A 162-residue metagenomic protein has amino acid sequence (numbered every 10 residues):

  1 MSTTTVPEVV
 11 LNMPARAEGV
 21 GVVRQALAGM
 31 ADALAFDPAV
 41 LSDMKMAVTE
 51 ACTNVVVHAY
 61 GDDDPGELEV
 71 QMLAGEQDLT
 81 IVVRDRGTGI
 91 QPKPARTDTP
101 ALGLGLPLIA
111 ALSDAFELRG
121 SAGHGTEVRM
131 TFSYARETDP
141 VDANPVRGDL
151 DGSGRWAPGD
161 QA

Functional and structural regions predicted by a protein language model:
M1-V10, A111-A162: Flexible, glycine-/charge-rich segments associated with ATP-binding catalytic modules
G21, Q25-T49: Conserved short strand/loop->alpha-helix "switch" segment adjacent to the catalytic nucleotide/phosphoryl-transfer site
E50, N54: Conserved polar catalytic motif of the HATPase_c/GHKL fold
A59-D64: A short, flexible helix-to-loop-to-beta junction within the catalytic ATP-binding CA
E67-Q77: Short beta-strand/loop element within the Bergerat-fold HATPase_c
Q77-G103, G148-L150, W156: Glycine-rich/acidic phosphate-handling loop/turn and adjacent ATP-lid/helix of nucleotide-binding kinase/ATPase domains
K93-R119: ATP phosphate-binding glycine-rich loop and adjacent ATP-lid/helix-beta elements within ATP-binding kinase/ATPase
